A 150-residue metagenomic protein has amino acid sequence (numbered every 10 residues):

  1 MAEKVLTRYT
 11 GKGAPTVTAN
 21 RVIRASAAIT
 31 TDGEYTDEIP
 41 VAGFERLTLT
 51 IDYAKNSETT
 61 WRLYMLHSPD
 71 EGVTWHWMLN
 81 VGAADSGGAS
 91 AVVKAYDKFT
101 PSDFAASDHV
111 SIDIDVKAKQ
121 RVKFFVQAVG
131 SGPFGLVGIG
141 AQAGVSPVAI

Functional and structural regions predicted by a protein language model:
A2-R21, I29, D52-N56, H67 (+1 more regions): C-terminal interaction-tip segments
E3-Y9, P15-R21, A25-A27, L63 (+3 more regions): Hydrophobic transmembrane signal anchors and adjacent membrane-proximal interface regions, especially in viral
P15-P40, A54-T60, D70-V73, G87-A89 (+2 more regions): Surface-exposed ligand/attachment interfaces on beta-rich extracellular proteins
E34-A42, W77-S146: Beta-sandwich interaction modules
E45-L49: Structural beta-strand segments of beta-rich domains
T59-L79, V137-I139: Short, surface-exposed beta-strand/strand-loop-strand elements in extracellular ectodomains
